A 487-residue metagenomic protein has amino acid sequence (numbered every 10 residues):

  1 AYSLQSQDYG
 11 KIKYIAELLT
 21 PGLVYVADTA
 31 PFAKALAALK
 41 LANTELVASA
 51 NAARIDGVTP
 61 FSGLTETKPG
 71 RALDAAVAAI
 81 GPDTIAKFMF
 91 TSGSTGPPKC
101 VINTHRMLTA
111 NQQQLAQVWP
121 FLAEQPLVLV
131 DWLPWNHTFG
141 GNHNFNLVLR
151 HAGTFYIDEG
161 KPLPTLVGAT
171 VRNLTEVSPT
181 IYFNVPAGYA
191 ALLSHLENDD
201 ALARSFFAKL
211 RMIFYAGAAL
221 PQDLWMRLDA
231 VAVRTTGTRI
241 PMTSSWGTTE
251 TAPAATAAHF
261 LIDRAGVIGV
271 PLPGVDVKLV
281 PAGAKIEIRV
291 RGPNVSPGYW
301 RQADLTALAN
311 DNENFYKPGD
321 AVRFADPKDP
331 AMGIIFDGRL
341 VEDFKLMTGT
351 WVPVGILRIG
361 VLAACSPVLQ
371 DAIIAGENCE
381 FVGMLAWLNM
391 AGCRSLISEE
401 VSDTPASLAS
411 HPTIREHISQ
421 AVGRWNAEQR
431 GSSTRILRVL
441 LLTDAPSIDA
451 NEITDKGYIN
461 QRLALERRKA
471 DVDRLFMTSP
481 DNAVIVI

Functional and structural regions predicted by a protein language model:
L4-L39, E66-G70, N111-V130, L163-T180: Conserved ATP-dependent adenylate/AMP-binding module captured primarily in the ANL superfamily
L46-S49, A53-F90, P97, F121-V128: Conserved pre-ATP/AMP-binding loop-to-beta segment of ANL
G63, H151, V171, T180-N184 (+3 more regions): Gly/Ser/Thr-rich phosphate-binding loop
D83-V101, Q112, A116, W246: ATP phosphate-binding P-loop of adenylate-forming
T109-V128, W135-A201: Conserved AMP-binding/adenylation subdomain of ANL enzymes
I286-L346, V484: Conserved ATP-binding/catalytic segment of the ANL
V295, D329-G360, C393-P412, S432-S433 (+2 more regions): Adenylate-forming
F344, Q370-A375, E380, A386 (+1 more regions): Conserved C-terminal "lid"/linker of ANL adenylate-forming enzymes
